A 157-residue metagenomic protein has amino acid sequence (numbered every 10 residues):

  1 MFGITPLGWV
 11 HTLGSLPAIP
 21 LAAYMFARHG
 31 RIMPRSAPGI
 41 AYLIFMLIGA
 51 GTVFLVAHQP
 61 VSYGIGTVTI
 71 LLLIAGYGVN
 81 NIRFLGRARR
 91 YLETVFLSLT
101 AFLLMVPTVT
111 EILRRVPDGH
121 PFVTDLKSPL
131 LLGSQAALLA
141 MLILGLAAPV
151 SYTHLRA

Functional and structural regions predicted by a protein language model:
M1-L16: Hydrophobic transmembrane alpha-helical segments in integral membrane proteins
L13-R28: N-terminal signal-anchor/start-transfer transmembrane helix
A27-A37, R83-Y91: Membrane-interface helix-boundary motifs at transmembrane edges
G51-R87: Helix-adjacent hinge/juxtasegments
L92-P107: Hydrophobic alpha-helical membrane-insertion segments
L103-G119: Hydrophobic alpha-helical transmembrane segments in multi-pass integral membrane proteins
T124-L142: Individual transmembrane alpha-helices with interfacial aromatic-anchor signatures
T153-A157: Conserved small/polar residues in nucleotide/adenosyl-binding loops
